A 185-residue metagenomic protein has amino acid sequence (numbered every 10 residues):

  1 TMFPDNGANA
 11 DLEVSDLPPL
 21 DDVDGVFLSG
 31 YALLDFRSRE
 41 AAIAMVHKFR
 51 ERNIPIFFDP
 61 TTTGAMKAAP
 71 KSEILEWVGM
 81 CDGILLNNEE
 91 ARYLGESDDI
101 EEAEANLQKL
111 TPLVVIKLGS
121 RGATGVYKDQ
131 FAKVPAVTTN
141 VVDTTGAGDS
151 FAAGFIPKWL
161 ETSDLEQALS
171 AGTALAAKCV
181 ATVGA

Functional and structural regions predicted by a protein language model:
T1, G25, P55-I56, G83 (+2 more regions): Structural motif
T1-R39: Conserved phosphate-binding/catalytic loop of the ribokinase/pfkB sugar-kinase fold
D5-A8, E89, K128-Q130: Short loop segments at secondary-structure junctions
N9, N87, T173-L175: Asparagine-centered polar/low-complexity signal
P18-P19, E76-W77, L107: Structural alpha-helical scaffold elements that stabilize or flank donor/cofactor-binding regions in carbohydrate
G25-E102, R121-A123: Conserved beta-alpha-beta core of the PfkB/ribokinase-like small-molecule kinase fold
H47-E51, A68, S97-A185: Conserved phosphate-binding/catalytic region of the ribokinase-like
